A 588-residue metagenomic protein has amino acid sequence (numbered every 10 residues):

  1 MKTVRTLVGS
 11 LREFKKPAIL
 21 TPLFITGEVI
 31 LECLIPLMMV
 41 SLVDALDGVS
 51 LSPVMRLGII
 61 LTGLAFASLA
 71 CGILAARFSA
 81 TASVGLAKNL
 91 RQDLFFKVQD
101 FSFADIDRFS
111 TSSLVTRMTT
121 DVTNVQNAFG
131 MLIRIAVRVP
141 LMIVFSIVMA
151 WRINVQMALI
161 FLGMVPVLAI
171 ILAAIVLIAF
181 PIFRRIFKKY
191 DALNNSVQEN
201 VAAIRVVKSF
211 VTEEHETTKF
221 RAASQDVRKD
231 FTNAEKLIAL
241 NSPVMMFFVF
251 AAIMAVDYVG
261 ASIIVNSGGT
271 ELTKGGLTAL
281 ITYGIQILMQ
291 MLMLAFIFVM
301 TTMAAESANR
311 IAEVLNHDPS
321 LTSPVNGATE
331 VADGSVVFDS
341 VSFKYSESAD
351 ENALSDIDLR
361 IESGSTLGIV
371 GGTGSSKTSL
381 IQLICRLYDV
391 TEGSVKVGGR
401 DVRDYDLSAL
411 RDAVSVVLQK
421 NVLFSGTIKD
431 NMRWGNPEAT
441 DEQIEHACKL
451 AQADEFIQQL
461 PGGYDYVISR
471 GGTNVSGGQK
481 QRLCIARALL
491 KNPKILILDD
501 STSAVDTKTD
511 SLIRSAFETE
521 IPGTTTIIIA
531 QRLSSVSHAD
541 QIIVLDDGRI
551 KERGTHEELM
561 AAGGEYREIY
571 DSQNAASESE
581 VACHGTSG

Functional and structural regions predicted by a protein language model:
M1-E32, M39, A45-L61, A75-S79 (+11 more regions): Membrane-integrated ABC transporters
E13, P17-I30, S41, G130-I186 (+1 more regions): Transmembrane helices of ABC transporter permease
E13-K16, D100-A104, T120-F129, I133 (+7 more regions): An intracellular "coupling" helix at the cytosolic face of ABC transporter transmembrane type-1 domains
L23-F24, L31-D44, L64-T111, V115 (+9 more regions): Juxtamembrane helix-loop junctions of ABC transporter transmembrane domains
S50-P53, M149-G163, L177, N233-R310 (+1 more regions): Helix-loop-helix
L94, V98, V207, I311 (+1 more regions): Helix-loop junctions and hydrophobic alpha-helical segments within the transmembrane domains of large membrane
V98, F220, I311, F338-S340: Conserved catalytic Walker-motif region of ABC-type ATPase nucleotide-binding domains
E330-G588: ABC-type nucleotide-binding domain
